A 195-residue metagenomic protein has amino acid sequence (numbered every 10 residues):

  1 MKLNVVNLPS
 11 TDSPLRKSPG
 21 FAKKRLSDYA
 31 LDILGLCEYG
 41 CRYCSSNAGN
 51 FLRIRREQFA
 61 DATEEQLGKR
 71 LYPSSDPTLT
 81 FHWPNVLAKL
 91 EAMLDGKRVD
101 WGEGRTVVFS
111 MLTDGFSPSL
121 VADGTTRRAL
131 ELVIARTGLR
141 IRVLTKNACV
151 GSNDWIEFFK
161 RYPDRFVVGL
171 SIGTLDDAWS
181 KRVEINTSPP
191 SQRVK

Functional and structural regions predicted by a protein language model:
K2-V167, L175-A178, P190-R193: Conserved Radical SAM active-site core
R182-S188: Short glycine-enriched, charge-decorated loop/helix-capping segments at active-site entrances that position
